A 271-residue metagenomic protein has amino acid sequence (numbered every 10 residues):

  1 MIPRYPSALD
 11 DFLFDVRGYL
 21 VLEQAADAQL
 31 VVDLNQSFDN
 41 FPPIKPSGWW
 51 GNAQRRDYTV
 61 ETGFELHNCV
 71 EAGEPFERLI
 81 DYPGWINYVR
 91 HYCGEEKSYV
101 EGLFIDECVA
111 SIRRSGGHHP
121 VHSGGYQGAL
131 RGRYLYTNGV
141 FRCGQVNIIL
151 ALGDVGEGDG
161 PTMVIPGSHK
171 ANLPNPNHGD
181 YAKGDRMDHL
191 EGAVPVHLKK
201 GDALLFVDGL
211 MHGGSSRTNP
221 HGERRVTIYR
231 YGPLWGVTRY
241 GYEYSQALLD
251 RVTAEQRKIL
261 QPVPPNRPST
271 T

Functional and structural regions predicted by a protein language model:
M1-V16, E23-R133: Non-heme Fe(II)-dependent double-stranded beta-helix
L9, I44, W50, R55 (+3 more regions): Non-heme Fe(II)/2-oxoglutarate
Y19, E107, C143-N147, D159 (+3 more regions): Extracellular structured ligand-interaction cores
W85, R113-H118, Y126, V155 (+4 more regions): Short, charged/polar surface micro-motifs in flexible loops or helix N-caps
H91-G102, N138-R142, L152-D159: Secondary-structure boundary elements
I112, S123-G125, V146, L150-D154 (+1 more regions): Short, structured patches in soluble enzyme cores that scaffold and shape functional sites
R131-N138, E191-G192: Short, P/G- and charge-enriched loop/turn segments at secondary-structure junctions
F141-Q145, D154-G213: Double-stranded beta-helix
